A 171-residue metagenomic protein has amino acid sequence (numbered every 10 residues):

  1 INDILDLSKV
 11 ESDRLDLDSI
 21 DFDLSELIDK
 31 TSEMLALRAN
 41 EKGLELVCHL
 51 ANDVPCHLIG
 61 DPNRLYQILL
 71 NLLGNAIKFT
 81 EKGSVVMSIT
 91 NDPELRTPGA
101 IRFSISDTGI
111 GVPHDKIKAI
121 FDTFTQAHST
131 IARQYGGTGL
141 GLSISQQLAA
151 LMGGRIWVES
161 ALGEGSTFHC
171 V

Functional and structural regions predicted by a protein language model:
D6, E26-E41: Short alpha-helical segment within the cytosolic histidine kinase core of two-component systems
S8-S19, S84: Helix-loop junction within the histidine kinase core
D18-D23, N40, E45-C56, D92: Conserved catalytic submotifs in the C-terminal HATPase_c
L37, I110-G111: Glycine-rich G1-box
A76-I77: Short helix-loop "hinge" at the ATP-lid/N-box region of the Bergerat-fold HATPase_c
V112-Q126: Short conserved segment of the HATPase_c
G153-E159: Glycine-rich ATP-binding loops of the HATPase_c
